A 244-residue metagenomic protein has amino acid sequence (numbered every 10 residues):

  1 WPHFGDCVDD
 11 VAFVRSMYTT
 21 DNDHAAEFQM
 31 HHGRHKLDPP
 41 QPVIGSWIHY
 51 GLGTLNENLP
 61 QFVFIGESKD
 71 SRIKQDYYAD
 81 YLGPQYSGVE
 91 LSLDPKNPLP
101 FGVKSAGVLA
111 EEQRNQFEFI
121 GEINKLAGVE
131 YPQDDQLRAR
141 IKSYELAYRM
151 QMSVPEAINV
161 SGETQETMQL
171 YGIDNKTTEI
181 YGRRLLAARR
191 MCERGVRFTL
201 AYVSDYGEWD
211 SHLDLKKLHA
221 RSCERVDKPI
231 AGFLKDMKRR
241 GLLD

Functional and structural regions predicted by a protein language model:
W1-D244: Ligand-binding pockets and gating/stacking loops
